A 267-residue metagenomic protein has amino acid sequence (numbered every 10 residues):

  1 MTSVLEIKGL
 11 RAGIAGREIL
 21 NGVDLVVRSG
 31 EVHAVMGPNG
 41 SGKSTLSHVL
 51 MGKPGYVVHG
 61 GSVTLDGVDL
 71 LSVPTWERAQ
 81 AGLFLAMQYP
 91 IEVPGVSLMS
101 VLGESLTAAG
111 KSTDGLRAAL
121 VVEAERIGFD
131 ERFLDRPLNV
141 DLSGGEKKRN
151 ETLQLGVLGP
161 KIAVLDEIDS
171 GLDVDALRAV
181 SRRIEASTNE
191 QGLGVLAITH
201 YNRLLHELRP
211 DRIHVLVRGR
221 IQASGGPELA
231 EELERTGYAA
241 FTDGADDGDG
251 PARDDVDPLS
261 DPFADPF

Functional and structural regions predicted by a protein language model:
L5, L20-G22: Conserved structural motif at the start of ABC-family nucleotide-binding domains
M36-P38: The feature captures the beta-strand-to-loop junction immediately N-terminal to the Walker
S62-R78, N139: ABC ATPase NBD Q-loop/coupling interface
Y89, G95-A108, A119: Q-loop/switch helix immediately C-terminal to the Walker
L155-G156: ABC ATPase C-loop
E167-I168, D175: Walker B catalytic motif
G192-H200: Conserved H-loop
L216, R220-D243: Conserved beta-strand-loop-alpha-helix hinge in the C-terminal portion of ABC ATPase nucleotide-binding domains
